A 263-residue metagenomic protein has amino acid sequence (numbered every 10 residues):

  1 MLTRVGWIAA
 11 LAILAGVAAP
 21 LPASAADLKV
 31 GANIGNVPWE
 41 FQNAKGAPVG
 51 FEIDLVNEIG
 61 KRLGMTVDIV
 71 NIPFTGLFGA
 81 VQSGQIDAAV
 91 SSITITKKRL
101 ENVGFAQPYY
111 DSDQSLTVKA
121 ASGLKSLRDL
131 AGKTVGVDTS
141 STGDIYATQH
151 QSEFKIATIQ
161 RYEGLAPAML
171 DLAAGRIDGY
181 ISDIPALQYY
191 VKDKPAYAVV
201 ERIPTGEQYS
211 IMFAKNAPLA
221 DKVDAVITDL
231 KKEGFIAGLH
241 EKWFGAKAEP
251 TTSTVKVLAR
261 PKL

Functional and structural regions predicted by a protein language model:
G6-A19: Bacterial N-terminal signal peptides
A25-S92, E101, V223: Extracytoplasmic small-molecule ligand-binding "clamshell" domains of the periplasmic binding protein/Venus flytrap
N33-I34, Y110-V118, I184, Q188-T228 (+1 more regions): Periplasmic-binding protein-like
I34-G35, A44-A47, T94-I95, K119-G123 (+2 more regions): Short coil/turn segments
Q42, V56-G64, G143-R161, V191-K192: Ligand-binding cleft/hinge of the Venus flytrap
I53, D68-G79, S122, I159-D171 (+1 more regions): Short helix-initiation/N-cap motifs at beta->coil->alpha
I53-R62, L124, R128-D129, K133-T134 (+2 more regions): Extended ligand-binding regions for polar small-molecule ligands
G76-G79, S91-E101, T148-Q149, D171-T205: A ligand-binding cleft/hinge motif common to bilobed small-molecule-binding domains
